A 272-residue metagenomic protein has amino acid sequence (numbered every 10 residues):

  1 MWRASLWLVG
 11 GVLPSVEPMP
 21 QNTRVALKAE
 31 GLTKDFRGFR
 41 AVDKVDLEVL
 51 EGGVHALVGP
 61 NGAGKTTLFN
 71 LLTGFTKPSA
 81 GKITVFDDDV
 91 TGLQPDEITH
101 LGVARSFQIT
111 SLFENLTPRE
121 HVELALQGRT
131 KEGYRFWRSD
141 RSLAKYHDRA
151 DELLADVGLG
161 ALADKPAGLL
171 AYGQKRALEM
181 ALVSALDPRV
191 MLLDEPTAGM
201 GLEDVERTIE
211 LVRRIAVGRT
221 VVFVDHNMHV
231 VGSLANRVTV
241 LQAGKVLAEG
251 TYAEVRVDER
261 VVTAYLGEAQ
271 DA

Functional and structural regions predicted by a protein language model:
W2, L8-A272: Glycine-rich phosphate-binding loops of nucleotide-dependent enzymes
